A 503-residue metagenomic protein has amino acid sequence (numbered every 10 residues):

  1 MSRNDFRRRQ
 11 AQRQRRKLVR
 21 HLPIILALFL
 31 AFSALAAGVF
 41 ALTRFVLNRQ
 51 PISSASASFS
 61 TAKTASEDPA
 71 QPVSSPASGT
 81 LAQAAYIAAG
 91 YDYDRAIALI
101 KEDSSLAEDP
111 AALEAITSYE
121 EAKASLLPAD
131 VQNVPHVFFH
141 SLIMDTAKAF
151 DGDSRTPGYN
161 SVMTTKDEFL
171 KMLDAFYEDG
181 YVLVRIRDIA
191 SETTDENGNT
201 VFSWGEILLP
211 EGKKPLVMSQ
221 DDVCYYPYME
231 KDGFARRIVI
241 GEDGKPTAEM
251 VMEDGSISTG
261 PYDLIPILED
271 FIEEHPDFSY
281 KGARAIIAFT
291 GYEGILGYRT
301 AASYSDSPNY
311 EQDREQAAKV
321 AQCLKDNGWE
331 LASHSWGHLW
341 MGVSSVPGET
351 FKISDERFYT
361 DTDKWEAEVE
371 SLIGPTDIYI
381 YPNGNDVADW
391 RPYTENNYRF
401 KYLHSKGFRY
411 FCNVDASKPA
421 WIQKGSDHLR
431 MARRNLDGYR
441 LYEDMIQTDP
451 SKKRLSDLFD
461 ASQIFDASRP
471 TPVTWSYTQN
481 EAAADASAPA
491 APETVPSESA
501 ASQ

Functional and structural regions predicted by a protein language model:
M1-S75, A84, Q503: Gram-positive cell-envelope targeting signals
N4-H21, E120-A124, D313-R314, A484-A488: Long, compositionally biased, charged low-complexity segments
D92-L113, T117-I189, F202-S219, P227-E230 (+1 more regions): C-terminal active-site subregion of NodB/CE4 polysaccharide deacetylases
Q132-A149, G198-F202, L209-L216, V223-V387 (+1 more regions): Metal-dependent polysaccharide deacetylase catalytic core of the NodB/CE4 family, i.e., the active-site-bearing domain
